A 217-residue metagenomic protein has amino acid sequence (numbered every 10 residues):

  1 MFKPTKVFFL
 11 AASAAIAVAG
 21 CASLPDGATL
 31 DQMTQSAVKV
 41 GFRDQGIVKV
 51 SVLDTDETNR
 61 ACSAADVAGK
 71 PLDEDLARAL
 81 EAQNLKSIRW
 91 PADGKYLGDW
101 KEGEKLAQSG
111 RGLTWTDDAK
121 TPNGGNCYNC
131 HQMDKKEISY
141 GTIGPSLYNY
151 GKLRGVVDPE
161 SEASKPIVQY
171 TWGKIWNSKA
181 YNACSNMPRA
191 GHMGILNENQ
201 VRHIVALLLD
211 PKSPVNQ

Functional and structural regions predicted by a protein language model:
M1-F9: Bacterial N-terminal signal peptides that target proteins for export
F2, I16-L113, K174, L207-Q217: Post-cleavage N-terminal segment of exported redox proteins
K6, S87-R89, R189: Residue-level detector of alpha-helix boundaries and kinks
M33-V38, R43, G98-E102, Y128-N129 (+2 more regions): Extracytoplasmic electron-transfer domains, predominantly the class I c-type cytochrome c fold
D93, A119-T121, A190-L196: A glycine-rich, coil/turn loop motif that links secondary-structure elements
L113-T116, K136-Y140, P214-V215: Secretory-pathway/luminal and periplasmic proteins that interact with or process carbohydrate-rich
W115-N126: Local sequence-structure signature of Cys/Sec-based thiol-disulfide redox active-site neighborhoods
